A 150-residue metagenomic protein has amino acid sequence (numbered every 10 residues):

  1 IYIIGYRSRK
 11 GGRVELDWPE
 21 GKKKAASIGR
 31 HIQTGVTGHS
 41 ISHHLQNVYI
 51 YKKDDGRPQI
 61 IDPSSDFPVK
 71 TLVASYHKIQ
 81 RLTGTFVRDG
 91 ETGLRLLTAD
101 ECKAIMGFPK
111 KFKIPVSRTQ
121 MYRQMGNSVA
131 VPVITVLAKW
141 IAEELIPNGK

Functional and structural regions predicted by a protein language model:
I1-K78: Class I S-adenosyl-L-methionine
G12-V14, H31-I32, L97-K103, E143-E144: Short, surface-exposed, polar/charged, turn-prone segments marking secondary-structure boundaries
K70-A74, K103-G107, K139: Generic alpha-helical structural context detector
H77-V116, M121: FAD-binding beta-loop-beta segment adjacent to the flavin cofactor pocket
A130: A helicase ATPase "motif cassette" and its flanking acidic/Ser/Thr-rich regulatory loops
I134: Acidic-aromatic/histidine active-site loop/patch
A138-G149: Short, hydrophobic alpha-helical segments
